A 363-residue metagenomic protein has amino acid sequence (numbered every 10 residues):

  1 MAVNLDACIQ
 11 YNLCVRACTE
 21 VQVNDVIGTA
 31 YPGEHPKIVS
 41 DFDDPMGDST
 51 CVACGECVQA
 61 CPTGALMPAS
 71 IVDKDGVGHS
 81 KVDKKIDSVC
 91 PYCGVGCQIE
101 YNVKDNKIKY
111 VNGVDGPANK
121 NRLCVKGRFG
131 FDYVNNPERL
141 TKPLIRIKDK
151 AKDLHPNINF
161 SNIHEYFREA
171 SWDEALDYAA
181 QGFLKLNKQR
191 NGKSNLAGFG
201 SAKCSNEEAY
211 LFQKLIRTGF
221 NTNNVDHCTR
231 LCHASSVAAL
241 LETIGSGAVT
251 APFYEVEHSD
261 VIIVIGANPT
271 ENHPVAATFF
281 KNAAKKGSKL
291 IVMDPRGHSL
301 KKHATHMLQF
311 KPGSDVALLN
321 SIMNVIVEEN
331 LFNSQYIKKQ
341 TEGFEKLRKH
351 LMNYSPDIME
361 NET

Functional and structural regions predicted by a protein language model:
M1-E329, L347: N-terminal export/assembly segments and adjacent metallocofactor-ligating motifs of anaerobic energy-metabolism
I322, K338-T363: Active-site phosphate/pyrophosphate-binding segments
